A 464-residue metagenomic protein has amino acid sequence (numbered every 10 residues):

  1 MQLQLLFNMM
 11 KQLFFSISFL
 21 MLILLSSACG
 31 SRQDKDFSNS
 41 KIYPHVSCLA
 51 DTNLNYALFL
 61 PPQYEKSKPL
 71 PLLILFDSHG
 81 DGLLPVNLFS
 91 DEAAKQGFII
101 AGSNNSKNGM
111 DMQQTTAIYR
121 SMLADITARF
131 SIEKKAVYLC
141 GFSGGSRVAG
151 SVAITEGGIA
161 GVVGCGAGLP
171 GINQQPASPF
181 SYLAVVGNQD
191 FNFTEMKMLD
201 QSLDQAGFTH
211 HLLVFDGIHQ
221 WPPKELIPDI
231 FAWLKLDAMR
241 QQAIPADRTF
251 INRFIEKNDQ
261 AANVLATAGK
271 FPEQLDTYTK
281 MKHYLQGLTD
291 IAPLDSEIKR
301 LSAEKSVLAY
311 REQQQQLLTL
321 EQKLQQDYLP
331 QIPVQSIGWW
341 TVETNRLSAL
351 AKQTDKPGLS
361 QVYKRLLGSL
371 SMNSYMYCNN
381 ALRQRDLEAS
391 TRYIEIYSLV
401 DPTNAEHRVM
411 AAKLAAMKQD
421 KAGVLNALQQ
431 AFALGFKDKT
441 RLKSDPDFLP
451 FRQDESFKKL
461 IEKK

Functional and structural regions predicted by a protein language model:
C29-L70, N258, Q314: A domain-start/cap signature at the N-terminus of enzymes
P62-P69, M112-S143, R147: Gly/Ser-rich "nucleophile elbow"/oxyanion-hole loop immediately N-terminal to the catalytic nucleophile in hydrolases
K68-S78: Short beta-strand element of the alpha/beta-hydrolase
L84-A101: Short amphipathic alpha-helix adjacent to the substrate-entry channel of hydrolases
I126-R129, K135-F180: Primarily recognizes the serine-hydrolase "nucleophile elbow" in alpha/beta-hydrolase and SGNH/GDSL folds
L183-G187: Short beta-strand/loop motif that positions the catalytic acidic residue of the alpha/beta-hydrolase fold
D204-M281, L288-K305: C-terminal catalytic histidine-bearing segment of alpha/beta-hydrolase fold enzymes
E343-R346, K356-Q419: Alpha-helical adaptor scaffolds
